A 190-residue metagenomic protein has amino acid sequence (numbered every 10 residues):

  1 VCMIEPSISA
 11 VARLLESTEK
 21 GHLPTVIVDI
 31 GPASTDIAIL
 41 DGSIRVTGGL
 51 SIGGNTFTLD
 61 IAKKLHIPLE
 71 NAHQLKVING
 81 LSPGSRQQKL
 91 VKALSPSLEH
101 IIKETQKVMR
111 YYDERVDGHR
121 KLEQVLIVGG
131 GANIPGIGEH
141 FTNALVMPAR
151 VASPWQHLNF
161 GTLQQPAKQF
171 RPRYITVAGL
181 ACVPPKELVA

Functional and structural regions predicted by a protein language model:
V1-A190: Hydrophobic/aromatic-enriched cytosolic interaction surfaces used to assemble or bind macromolecules
